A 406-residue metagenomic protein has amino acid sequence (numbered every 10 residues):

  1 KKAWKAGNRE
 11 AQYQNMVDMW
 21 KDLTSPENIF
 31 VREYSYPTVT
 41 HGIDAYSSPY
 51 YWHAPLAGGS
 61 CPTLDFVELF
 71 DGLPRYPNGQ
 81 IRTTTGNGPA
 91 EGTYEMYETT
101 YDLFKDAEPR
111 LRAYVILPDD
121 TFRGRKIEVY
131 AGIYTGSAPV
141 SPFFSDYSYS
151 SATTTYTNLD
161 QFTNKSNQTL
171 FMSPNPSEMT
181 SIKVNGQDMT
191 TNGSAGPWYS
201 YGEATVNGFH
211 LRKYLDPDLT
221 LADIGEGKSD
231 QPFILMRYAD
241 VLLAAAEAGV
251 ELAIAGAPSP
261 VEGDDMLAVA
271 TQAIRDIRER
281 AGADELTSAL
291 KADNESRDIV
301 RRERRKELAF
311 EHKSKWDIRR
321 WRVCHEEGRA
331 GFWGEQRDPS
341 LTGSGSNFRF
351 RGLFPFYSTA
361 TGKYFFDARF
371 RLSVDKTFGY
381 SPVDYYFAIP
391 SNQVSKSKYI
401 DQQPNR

Functional and structural regions predicted by a protein language model:
W4-I81, T180, N185, S194-L211 (+6 more regions): Long, intrinsically disordered, low-complexity segments
Y76-Y94: Hydrophobic, structured segments
G88-R237, N405: Flexible, polar/acidic helix-loop-strand segments at domain edges
E251-A257: Short coil/turn linking the two alpha-helices of tandem helical-hairpin repeats
S259-E262: Hydrophobic alpha-helical bundle architecture
